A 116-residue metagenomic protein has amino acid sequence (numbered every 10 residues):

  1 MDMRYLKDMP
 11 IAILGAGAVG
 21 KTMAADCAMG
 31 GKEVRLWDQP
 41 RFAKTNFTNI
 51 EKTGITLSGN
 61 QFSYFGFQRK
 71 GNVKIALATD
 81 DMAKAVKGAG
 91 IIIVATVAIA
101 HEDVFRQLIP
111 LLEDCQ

Functional and structural regions predicted by a protein language model:
M1-S63: NAD(P)+-binding Rossmann beta1-loop-alpha1 motif at the extreme N-terminus of oxidoreductases
K32, C115-Q116: A structural micro-motif
G66-C115: Rossmann-like NAD(P)-binding element
